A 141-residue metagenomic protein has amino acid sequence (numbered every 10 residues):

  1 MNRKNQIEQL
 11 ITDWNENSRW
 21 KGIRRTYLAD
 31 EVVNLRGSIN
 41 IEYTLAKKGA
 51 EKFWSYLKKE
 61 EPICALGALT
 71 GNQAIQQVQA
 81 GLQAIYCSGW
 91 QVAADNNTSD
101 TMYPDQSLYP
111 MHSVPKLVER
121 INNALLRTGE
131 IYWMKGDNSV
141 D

Functional and structural regions predicted by a protein language model:
M1-Q9: Intrinsically disordered, low-complexity regulatory segments in eukaryotic proteins
W14, Q77: Conserved, mostly hydrophobic/aromatic
V32-W54: Flexible inter-domain linker/hinge segments
T44, K48, A68, N72 (+2 more regions): Conserved active-site and cofactor/substrate-binding residues in soluble primary-metabolism enzymes
Y56-N72, D105-L108, D141: Active-site mouth loops of central-metabolism enzymes
G89-V92: Short, ordered loop/turn segments at secondary-structure junctions
T101-D141: Active-site beta->alpha loop and helix N-cap motifs at the rims of alpha/beta catalytic domains
